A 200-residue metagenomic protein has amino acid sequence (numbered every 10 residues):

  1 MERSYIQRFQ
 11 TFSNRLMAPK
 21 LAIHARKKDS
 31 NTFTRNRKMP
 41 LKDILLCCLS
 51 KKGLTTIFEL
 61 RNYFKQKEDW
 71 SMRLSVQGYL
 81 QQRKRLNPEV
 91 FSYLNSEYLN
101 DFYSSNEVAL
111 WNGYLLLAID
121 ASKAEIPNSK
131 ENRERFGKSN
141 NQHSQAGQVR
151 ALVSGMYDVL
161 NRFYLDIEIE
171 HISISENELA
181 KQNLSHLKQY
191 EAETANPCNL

Functional and structural regions predicted by a protein language model:
M1-L200: Conserved, well-structured functional cores that handle cations and Mg-NTP chemistry
